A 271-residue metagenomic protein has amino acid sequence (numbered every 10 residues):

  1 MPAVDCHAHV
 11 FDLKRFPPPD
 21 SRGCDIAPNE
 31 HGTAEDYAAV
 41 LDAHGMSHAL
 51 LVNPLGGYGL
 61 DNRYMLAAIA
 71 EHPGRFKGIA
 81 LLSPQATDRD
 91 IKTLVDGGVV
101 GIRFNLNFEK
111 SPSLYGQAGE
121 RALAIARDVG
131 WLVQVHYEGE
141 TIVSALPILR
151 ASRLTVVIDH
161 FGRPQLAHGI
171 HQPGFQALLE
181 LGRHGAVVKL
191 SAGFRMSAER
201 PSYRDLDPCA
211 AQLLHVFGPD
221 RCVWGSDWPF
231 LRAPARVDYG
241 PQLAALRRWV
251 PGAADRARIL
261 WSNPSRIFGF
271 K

Functional and structural regions predicted by a protein language model:
M1-I125, V129, E140: Mid-domain alpha/beta scaffold segments of enzyme catalytic cores
M1-V4, A27-H48, Q212, V216-V223 (+1 more regions): Mid-to-C-terminal alpha-helical segments outside catalytic/metal-binding sites
A8, P54, F161, S226-W228: Active-site metal-binding loops of divalent metal-dependent hydrolases
G59-R75, C209-H215, Y239-W249: Short, electropositive alpha-helical surface patch
L60-Y64, R89, Q117, G169-P173 (+3 more regions): Generic recognition of short, well-ordered alpha-helical segments
V100, Y115-V223: Catalytic pocket-lining loop regions of alpha/beta-barrel enzymes, especially the amidohydrolase/enolase/GH5 lineages
